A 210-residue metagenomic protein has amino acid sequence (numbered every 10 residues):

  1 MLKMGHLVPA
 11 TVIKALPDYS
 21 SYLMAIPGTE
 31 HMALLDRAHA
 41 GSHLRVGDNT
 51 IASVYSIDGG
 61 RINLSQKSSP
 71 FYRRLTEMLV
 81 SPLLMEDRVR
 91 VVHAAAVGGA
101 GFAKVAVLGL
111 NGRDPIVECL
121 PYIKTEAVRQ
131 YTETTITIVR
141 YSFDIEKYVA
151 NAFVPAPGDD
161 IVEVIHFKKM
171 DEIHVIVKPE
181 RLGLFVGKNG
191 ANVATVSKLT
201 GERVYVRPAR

Functional and structural regions predicted by a protein language model:
M1-R210: RNA-contacting regions in translation and RNA-metabolism proteins, encompassing KH/S1 modules where present
